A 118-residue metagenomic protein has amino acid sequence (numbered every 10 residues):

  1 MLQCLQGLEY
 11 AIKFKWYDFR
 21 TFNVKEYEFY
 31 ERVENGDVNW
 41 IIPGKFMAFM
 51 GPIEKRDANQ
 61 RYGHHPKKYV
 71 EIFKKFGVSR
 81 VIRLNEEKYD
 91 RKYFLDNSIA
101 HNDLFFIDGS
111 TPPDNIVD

Functional and structural regions predicted by a protein language model:
M1-D118: Cysteine-based protein phosphatase catalytic domain of the PTP/DSP
